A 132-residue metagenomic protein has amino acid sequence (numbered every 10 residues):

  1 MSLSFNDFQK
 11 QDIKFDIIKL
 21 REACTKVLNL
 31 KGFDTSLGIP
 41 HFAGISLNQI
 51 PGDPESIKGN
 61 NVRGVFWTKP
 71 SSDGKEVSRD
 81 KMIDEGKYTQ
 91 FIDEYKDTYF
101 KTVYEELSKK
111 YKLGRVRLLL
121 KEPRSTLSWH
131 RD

Functional and structural regions predicted by a protein language model:
M1-V103: Non-heme Fe(II)/2-oxoglutarate
E106-K110, R115-L118: A short, contiguous structural element within a folded domain that forms the immediate neighborhood of a functional site
R117-R131: Conserved short histidine dyad/triad with adjacent acidic residue
